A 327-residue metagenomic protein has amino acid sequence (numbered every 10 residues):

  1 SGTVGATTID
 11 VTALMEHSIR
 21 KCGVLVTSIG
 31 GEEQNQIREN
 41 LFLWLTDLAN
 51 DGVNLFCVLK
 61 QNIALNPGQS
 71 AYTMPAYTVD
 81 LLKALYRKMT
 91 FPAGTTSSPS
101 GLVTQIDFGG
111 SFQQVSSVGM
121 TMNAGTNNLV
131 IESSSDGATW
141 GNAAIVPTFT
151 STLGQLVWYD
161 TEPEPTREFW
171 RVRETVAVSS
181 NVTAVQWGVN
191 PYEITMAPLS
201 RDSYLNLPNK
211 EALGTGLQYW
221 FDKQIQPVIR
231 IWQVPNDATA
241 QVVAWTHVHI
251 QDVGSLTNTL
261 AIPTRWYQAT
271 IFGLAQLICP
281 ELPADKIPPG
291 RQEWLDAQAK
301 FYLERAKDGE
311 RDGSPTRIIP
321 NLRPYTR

Functional and structural regions predicted by a protein language model:
S1-P92, S111, R173-V178, V185-R327: Glycine-enriched, solvent-exposed interface loops adjoining structured elements
G68, S100-L102, T152, I225: Ser/Thr- and Asn-enriched, surface-exposed coil loops between beta-strands
M89-I145, W158-Y192: Aromatic, loop-rich ligand-recognition surfaces of beta-strand-rich domains
A138, T150, Q251: Residue-level detector of flexible, active-site-proximal loop/helix-junction positions within diverse enzyme catalytic
T148-G154: Short proline/glycine- and polar residue-rich coil/turn motifs
Q155-Y159, E168, Q298-Y302, A306: Residue-level detection of beta-strand scaffold positions
